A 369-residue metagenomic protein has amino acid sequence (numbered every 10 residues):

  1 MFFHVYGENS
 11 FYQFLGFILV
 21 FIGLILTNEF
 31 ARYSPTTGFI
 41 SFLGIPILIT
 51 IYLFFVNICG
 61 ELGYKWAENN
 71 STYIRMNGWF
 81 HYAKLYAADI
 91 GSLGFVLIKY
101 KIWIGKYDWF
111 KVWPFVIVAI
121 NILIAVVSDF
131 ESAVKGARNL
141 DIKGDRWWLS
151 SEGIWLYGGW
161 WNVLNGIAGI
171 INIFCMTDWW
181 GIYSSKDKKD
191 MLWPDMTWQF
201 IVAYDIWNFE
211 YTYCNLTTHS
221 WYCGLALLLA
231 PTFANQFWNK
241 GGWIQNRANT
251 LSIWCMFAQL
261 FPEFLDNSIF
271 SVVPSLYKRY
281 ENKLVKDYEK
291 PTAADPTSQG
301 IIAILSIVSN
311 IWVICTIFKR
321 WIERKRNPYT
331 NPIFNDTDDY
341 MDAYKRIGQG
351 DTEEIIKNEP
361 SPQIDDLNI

Functional and structural regions predicted by a protein language model:
M1-F2, L62-N77, E131-W155, S268-A293: Membrane-interfacial helical/loop segments at transmembrane boundaries in membrane proteins
F2-W103: An N-terminal, globular interaction/scaffold subdomain
H4-G7, T72, I102-G105, E152 (+4 more regions): Juxtamembrane loop-transmembrane helix junctions in multi-pass integral membrane proteins, especially the extracellular
E8-I18, S41-I49, I74-L93, D108-A125 (+4 more regions): Alpha-helical transmembrane segments of polytopic membrane proteins
Q13, F17-I25, C223-D365: C-terminal transmembrane-bundle signature of multipass membrane proteins, characterized by strong activation on
I25-E29, I45-G63, G91-I102, I117-S132 (+2 more regions): Hydrophobic alpha-helical transmembrane segments and adjacent interfacial helices in integral membrane proteins
E29-F39, Y100-K111, Q236-N249: Membrane-helix interface "capping/anchor" motifs
G105-G241: Generic multipass alpha-helical transmembrane bundles of integral membrane proteins
